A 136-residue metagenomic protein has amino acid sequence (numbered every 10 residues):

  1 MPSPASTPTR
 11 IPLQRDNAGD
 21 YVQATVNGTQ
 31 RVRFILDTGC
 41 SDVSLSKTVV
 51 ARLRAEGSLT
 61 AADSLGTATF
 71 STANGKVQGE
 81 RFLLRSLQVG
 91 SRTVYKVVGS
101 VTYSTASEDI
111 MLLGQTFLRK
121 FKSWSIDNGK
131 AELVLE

Functional and structural regions predicted by a protein language model:
M1-E136: Pepsin/retropepsin-fold aspartyl endopeptidases
